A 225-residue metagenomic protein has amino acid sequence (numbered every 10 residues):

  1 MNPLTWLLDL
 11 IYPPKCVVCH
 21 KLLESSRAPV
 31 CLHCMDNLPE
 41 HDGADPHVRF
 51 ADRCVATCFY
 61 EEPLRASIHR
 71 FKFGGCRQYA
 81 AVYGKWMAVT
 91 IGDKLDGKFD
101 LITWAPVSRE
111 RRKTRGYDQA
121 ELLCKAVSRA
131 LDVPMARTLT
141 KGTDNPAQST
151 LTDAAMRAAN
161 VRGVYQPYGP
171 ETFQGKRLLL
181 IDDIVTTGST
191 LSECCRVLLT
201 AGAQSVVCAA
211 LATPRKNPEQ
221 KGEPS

Functional and structural regions predicted by a protein language model:
M1-S225: Glycine-rich phosphate/pyrophosphate-handling loop used in enzymes and phosphotransfer proteins
